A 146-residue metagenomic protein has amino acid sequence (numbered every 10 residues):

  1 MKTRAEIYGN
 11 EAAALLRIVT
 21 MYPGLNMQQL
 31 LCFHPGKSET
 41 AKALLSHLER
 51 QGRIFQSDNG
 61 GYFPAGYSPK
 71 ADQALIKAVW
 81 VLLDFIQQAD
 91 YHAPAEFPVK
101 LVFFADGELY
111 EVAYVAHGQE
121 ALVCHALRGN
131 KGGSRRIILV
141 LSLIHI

Functional and structural regions predicted by a protein language model:
M1-A14: Short alpha-helical segments that sit at the start of domains
I18-Y22: Short helix-capping/hinge SLiMs at alpha-helix to coil transitions
G24-F33: Short acidic, hydrophobic short linear motifs in intrinsically disordered regions
G36-H47: Short amphipathic alpha-helical interaction segments
G52: Glycine-centered, phosphate/nucleic-acid-interacting loop/turn motifs that mediate DNA/RNA or nucleotide
F55-R128: Nucleic-acid-binding surface
G118-Q119, R135-S142: DNA-contacting interfaces and partner/effector-binding or oligomerization modules in DNA-centric proteins
I144-I146: Conserved small/polar residues in nucleotide/adenosyl-binding loops
